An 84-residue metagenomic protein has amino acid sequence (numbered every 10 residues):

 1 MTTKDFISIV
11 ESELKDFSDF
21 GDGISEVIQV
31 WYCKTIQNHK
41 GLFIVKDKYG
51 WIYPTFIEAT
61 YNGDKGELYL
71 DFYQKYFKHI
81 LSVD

Functional and structural regions predicted by a protein language model:
M1-I28: Short, non-transmembrane alpha-helical segments in secretory-pathway proteins
T3, G21, N38-K40, F72: Generic ordered-secondary-structure signal
I7, S18-G21, C33, P54 (+2 more regions): Compositionally biased, intrinsically disordered low-complexity regions enriched in proline and serine
L14, H39-K40, I80-L81: Amphipathic alpha-helical interaction segments
V27-E67: Amphipathic, interaction-prone secondary-structure segments
K65-D84: A short, surface-exposed interaction/processing loop segment used at functional sites
